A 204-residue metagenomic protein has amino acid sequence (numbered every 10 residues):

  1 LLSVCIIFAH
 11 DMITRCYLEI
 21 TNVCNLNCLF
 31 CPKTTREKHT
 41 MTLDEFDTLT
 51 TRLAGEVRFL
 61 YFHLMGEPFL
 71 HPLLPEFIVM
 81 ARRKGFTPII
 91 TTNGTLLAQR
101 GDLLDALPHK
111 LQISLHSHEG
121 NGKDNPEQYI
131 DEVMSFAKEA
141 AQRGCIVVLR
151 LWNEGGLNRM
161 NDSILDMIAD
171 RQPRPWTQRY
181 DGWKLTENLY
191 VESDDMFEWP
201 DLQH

Functional and structural regions predicted by a protein language model:
L2-L111, N121-Q128: Conserved alpha-helical substructure of the radical SAM core
S3, I7-F8, M41, Y61 (+2 more regions): Radical SAM enzyme [4Fe-4S]-AdoMet core and its adjacent flexible, acidic and glycine-rich loops/tails across
